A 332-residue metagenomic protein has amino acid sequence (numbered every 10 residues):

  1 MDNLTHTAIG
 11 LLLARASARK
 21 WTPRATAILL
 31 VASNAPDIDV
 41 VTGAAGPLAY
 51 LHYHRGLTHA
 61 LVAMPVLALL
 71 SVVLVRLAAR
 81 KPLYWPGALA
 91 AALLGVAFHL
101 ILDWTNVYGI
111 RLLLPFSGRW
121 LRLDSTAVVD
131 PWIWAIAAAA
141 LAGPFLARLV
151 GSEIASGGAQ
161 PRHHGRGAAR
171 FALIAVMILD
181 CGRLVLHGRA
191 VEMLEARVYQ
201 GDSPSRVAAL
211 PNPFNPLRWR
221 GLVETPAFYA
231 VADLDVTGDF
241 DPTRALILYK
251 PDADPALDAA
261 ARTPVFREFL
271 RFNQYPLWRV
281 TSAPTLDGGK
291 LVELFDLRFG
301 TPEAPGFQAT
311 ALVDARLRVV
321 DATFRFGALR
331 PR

Functional and structural regions predicted by a protein language model:
M1-R189, M193-R197, G201-D202, A208-P211: N-terminal membrane-targeting hydrophobic helices
S205-R206, P213-R332: Extracytosolic and intramembrane catalytic regions of membrane-associated proteins in envelope/secretory systems
